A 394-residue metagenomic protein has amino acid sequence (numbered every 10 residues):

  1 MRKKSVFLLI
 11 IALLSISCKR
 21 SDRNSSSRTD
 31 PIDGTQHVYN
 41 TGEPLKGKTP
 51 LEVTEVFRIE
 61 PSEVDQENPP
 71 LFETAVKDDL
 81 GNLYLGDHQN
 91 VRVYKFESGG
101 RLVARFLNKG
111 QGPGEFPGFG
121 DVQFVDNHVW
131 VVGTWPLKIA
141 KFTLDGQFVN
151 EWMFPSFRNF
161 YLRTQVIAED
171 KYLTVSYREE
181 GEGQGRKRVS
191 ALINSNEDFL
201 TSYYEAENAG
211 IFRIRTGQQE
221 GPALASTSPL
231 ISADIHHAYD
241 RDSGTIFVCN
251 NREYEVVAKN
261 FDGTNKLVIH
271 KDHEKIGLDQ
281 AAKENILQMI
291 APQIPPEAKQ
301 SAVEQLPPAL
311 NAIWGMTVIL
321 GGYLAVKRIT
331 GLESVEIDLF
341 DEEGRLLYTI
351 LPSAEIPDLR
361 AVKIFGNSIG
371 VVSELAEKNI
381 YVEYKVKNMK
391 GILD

Functional and structural regions predicted by a protein language model:
M1-S15: Sec-dependent bacterial lipoprotein signal peptides
C18-D394: Eukaryotic scaffold repeat domains enriched in small/polar residues
